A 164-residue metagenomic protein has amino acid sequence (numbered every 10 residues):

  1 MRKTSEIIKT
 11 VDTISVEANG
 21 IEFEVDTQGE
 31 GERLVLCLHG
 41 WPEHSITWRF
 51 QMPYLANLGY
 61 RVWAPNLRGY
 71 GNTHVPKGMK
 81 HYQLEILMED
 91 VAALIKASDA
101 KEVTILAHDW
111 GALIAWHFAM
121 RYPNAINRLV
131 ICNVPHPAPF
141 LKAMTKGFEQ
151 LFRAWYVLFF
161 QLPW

Functional and structural regions predicted by a protein language model:
R2-D12, I21-F23, W63, Y70-L106 (+1 more regions): Flexible "cap/lid" subdomain of the alpha/beta-hydrolase fold that forms the substrate-access gate
T27-H74: Conserved HGGG/HGGXW glycine-rich cap/lid loop of the alpha/beta-hydrolase fold
